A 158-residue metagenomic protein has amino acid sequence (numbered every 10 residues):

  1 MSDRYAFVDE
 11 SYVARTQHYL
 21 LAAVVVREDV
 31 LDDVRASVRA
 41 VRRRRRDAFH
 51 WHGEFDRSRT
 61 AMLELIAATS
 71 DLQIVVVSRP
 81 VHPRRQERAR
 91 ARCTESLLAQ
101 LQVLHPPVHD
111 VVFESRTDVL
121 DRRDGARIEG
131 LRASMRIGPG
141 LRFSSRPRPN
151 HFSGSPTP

Functional and structural regions predicted by a protein language model:
M1-P158: Phosphate-ester processing/binding pockets and catalytic centers
